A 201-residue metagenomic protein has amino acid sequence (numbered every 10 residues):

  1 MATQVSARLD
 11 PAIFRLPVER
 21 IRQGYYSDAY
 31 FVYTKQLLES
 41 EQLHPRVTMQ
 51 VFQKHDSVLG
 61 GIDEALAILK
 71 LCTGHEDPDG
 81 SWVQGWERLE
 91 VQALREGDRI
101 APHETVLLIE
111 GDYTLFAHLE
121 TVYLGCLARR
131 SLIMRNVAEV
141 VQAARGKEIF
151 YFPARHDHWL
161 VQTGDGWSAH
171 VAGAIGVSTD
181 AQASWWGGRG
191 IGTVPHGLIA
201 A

Functional and structural regions predicted by a protein language model:
M1-A201: Ordered alpha/beta subdomains of enzyme catalytic regions
